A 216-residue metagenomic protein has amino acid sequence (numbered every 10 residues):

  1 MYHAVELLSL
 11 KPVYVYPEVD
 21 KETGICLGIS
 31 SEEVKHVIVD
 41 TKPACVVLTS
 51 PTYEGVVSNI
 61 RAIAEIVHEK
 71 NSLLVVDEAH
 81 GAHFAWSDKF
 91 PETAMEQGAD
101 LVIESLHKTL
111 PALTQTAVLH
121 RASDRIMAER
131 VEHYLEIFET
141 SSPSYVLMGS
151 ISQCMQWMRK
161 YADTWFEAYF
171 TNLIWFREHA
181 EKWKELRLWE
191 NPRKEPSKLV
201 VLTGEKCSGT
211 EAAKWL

Functional and structural regions predicted by a protein language model:
M1-E190, T203, C207: Conserved PLP-enzyme active-site core in the AAT-like
V118, K214-L216: Short beta-strand elements
K194-V201: Short glycine-/aliphatic-rich beta-strand segments at the starts of folded cytosolic domains
K206-K214: Short, conserved charged micro-motifs
